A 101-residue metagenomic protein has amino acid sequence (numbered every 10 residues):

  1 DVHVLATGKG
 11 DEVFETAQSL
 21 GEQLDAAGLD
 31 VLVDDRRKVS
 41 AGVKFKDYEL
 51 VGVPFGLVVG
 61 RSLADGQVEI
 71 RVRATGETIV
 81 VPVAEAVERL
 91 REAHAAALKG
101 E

Functional and structural regions predicted by a protein language model:
D1-E101: NTP/phosphate- and nucleic-acid-binding module
